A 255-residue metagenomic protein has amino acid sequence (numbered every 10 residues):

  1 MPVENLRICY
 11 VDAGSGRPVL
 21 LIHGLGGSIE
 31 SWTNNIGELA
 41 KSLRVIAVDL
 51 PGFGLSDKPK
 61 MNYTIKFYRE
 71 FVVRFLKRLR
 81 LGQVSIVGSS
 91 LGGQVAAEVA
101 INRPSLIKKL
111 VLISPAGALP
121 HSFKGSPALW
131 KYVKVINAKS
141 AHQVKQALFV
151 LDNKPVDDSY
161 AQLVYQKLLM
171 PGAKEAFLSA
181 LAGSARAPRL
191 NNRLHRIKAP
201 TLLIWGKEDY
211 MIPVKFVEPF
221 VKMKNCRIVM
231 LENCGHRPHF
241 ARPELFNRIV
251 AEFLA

Functional and structural regions predicted by a protein language model:
L6-L55: Conserved HGGG/HGGXW glycine-rich cap/lid loop of the alpha/beta-hydrolase fold
I8, H121-F123, A138-R196: Conserved alpha/beta-hydrolase catalytic His-Asp/Glu region
H23-L25, V84, G88-G93: Conserved alpha/beta-hydrolase "nucleophile elbow" surrounding the catalytic nucleophile
S31-T33, S56-N62, H121-F123, V214-K215: Conserved catalytic-core motifs of eukaryotic protein kinase domains, centered on the activation segment
G37, R196, T201-C234, F240: Conserved loop-alpha-helix segment in the C-terminal half of the alpha/beta-hydrolase fold that carries the catalytic
A47-G88, R248: Active-site loop/oxyanion-hole signature of alpha/beta-hydrolase fold enzymes
Q94-N102, K108-A138: Flexible "cap/lid" loop of the alpha/beta hydrolase fold
F240-E252: Post-His helix in hydrolase/transferase enzymes
